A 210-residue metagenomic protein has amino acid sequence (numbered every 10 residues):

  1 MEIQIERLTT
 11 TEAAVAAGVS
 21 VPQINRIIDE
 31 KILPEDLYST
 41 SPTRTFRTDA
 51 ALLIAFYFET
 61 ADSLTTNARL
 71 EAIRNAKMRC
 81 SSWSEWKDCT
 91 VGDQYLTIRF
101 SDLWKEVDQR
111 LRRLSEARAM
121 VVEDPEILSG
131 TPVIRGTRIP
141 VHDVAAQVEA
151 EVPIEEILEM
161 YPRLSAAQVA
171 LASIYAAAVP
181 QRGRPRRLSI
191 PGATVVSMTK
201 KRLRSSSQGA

Functional and structural regions predicted by a protein language model:
M1-I5, F58-P125, S129-R135, I139 (+3 more regions): Basic Lys/Arg-rich amphipathic helical interaction modules
E2-Q23: Polyanion-binding surface elements
A14, L158-E159: The alpha-helix within a helix-turn-helix
V21, K31-D36: Helix-turn-helix-like N-terminal two-helix hairpins of bacterial/phage DNA-binding regulators
Q23, L52-L53, P140-D143: Pre-recognition alpha-helix immediately N-terminal to the DNA-recognition helix within helix-turn-helix or winged-helix
N25-E30, I174: Residue-level detection of the helix-turn-helix DNA-binding "recognition helix"
P34-T60: Short helix-start
